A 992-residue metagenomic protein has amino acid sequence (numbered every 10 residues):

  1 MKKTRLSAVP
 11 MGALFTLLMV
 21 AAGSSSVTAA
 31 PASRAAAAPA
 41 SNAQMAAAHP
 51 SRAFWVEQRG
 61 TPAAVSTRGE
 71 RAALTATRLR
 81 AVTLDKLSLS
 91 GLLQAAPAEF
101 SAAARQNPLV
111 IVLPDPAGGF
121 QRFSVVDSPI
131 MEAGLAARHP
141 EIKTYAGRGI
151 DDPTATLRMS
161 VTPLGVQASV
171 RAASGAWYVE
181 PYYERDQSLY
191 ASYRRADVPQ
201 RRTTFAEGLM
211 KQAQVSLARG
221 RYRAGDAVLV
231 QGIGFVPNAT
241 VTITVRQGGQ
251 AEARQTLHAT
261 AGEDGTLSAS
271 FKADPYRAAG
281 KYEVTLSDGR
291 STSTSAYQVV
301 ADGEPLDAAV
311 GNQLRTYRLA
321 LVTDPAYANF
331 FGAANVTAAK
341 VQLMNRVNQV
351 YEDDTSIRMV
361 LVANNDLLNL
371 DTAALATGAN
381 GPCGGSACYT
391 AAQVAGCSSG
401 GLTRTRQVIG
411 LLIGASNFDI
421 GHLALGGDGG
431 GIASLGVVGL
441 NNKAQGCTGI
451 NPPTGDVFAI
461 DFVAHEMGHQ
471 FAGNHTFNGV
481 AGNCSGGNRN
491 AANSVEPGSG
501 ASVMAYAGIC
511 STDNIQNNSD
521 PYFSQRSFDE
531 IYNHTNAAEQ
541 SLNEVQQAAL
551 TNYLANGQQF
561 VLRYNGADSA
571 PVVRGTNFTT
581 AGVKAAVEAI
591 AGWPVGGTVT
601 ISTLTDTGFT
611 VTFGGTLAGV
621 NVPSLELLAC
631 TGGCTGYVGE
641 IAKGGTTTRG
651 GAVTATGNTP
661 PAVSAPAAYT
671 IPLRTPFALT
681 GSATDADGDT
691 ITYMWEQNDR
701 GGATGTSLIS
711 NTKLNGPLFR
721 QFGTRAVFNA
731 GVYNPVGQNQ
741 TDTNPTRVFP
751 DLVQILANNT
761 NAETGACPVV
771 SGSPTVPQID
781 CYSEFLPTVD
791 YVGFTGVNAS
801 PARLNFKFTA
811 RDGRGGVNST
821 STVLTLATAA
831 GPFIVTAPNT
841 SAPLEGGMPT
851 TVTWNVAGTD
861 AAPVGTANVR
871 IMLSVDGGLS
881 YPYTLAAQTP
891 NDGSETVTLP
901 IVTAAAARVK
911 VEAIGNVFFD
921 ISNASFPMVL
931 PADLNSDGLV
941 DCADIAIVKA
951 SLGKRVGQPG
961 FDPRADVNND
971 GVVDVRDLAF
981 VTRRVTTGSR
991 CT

Functional and structural regions predicted by a protein language model:
A21, P927-T992: Cellulosome-associated attachment modules in secreted, modular CAZymes
V27-K211: N-terminal prosegments of processed precursors
S101, V112, A172, A309-S541 (+5 more regions): Extracellular (secreted or membrane-anchored) zinc-dependent metallopeptidases, primarily metzincins but also closely
R202-M210, Q540-V653: Polar low-complexity, Ser/Thr/Gly/Ala/Asp/Asn-rich disordered segments used for subunit assembly and tip/surface
K211-G303: Extracytoplasmic/secretory-pathway segments with low complexity and glycosylation-like composition
G234-P237, S682-D687, D699, A810-D812 (+2 more regions): Extracellular acidic, Ser/Thr/Pro-rich low-complexity tracts
R811-G816, I914-V917: Short, solvent-exposed loop/turn segments at the edges of extracellular beta-sandwich modules
M872-S874: Conserved Ser/Thr-centered positions that define the repeating blades of beta-propeller domains
